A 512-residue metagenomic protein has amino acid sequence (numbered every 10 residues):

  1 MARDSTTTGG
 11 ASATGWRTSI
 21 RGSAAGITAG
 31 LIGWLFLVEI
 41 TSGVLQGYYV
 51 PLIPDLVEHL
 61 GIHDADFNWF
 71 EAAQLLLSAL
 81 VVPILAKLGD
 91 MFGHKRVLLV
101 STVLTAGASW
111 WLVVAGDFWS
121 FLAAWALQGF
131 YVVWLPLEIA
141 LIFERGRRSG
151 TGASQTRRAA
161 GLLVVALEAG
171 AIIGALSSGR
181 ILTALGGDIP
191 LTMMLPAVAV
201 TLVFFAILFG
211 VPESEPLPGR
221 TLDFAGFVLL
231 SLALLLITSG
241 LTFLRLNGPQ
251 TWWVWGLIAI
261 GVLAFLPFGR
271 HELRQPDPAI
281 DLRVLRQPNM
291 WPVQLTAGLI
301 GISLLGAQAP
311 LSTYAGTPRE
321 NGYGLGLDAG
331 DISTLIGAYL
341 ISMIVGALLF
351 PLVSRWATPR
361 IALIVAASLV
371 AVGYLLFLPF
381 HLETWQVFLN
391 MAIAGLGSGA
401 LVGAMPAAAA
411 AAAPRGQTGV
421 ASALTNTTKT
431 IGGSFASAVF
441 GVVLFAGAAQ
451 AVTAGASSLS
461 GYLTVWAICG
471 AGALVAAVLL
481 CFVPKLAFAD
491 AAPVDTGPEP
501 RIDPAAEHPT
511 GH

Functional and structural regions predicted by a protein language model:
M1-V44: Cytosolic juxtamembrane N-terminal segment immediately preceding the first transmembrane helix of multi-pass
I27-F67, E71, V82, S120 (+3 more regions): Extracytoplasmic
T28-G43, Y49-I53, A108, A279-Q450 (+1 more regions): 12-transmembrane solute porter fold
I62-A73, W252-W255, N321-Y339: Loop-to-transmembrane helix entry
E71-K87, Y131-A140, G337-L349: Central cavity-lining transmembrane alpha-helices of secondary-active solute carriers, predominantly the Major
L80-H94, L182, V345-P359: Helix-to-loop junctions at the C-terminal end of transmembrane segments in multipass secondary transporters
D90-F224: Helix-loop-helix hairpins in multi-pass membrane proteins, especially solute transporters
V164, E168, T183-L295: Hydrophobic transmembrane-helix bundles of small-molecule transporters
